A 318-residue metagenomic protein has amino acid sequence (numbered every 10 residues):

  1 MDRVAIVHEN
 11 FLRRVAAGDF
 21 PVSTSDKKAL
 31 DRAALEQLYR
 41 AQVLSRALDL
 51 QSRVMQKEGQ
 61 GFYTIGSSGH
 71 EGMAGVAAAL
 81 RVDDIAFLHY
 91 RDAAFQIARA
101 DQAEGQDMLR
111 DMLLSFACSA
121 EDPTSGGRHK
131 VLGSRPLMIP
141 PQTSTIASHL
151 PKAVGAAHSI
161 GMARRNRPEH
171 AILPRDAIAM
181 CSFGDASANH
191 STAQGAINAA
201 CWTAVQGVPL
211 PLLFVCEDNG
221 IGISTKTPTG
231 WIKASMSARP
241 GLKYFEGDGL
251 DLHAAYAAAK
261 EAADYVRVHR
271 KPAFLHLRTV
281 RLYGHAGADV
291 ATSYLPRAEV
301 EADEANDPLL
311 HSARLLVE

Functional and structural regions predicted by a protein language model:
M1-G61, H311, L315: Cofactor-/ligand-binding subdomain signature composed of acidic, glycine-rich, tryptophan-containing flexible loops
M1-V15, Y265-E318: Glycine/aspartate-rich loop-and-adjacent alpha/beta segment that forms the canonical ThDP
A47-L50, M55-L212, G222-G241: Cofactor-binding active-site loop characterized by glycine-rich and histidine/acidic residues
T64, F87, L213-V215, E246 (+1 more regions): Structured core elements
D92-A93, N219-I221, P228, L250-L252 (+1 more regions): Short, glycine-/Ser/Thr-/acidic-enriched flexible segments
A171, R175, T229-E261, E304-E318: Conserved thiamine diphosphate
A199, F214-N219, E261, V266-V268: Active-site cavity-forming subdomains of large catalytic enzyme subunits
E217-G220, L242-D248, T292-E301: Short beta-alpha connecting loops at secondary-structure transitions that line or flank enzyme active sites
